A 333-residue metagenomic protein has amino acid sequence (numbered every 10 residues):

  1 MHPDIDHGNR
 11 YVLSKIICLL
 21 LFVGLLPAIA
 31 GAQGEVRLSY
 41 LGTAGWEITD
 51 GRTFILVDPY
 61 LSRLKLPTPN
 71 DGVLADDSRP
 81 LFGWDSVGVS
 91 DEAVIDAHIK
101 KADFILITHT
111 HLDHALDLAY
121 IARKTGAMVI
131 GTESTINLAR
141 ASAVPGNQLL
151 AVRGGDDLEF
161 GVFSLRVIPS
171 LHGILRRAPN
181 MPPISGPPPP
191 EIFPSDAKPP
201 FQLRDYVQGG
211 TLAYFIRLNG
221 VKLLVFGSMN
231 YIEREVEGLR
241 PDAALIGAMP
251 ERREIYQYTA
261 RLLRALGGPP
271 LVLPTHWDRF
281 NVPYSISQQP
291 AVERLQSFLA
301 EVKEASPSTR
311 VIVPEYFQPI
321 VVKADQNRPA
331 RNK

Functional and structural regions predicted by a protein language model:
M1-L13: N-terminal secretory signal peptides that target proteins for export/translocation
S14-A28: Bacterial N-terminal signal peptides
A30-G34: Boundary at the C-terminal end of the N-terminal hydrophobic targeting segment
A44, L64, T110-L116, I136-A139 (+6 more regions): Active-site environment of divalent metal-dependent phosphoester hydrolases
T53-I107, H111, L116, Y120 (+3 more regions): Pre-active-site segment of Zn-dependent metallo-hydrolases
V57-D58, A102-T110, I130-T132, L224-S228 (+3 more regions): Active-site neighborhood of phospho(di)ester-bond hydrolases with catalytic His/Asp-centered motifs
R140-D157, A260-K333: Binuclear metal-ion centers of metallo-dependent hydrolases, dominated by the metallo-beta-lactamase
S195-A265: Active-site-proximal loop/helix segments of hydrolase catalytic cores
